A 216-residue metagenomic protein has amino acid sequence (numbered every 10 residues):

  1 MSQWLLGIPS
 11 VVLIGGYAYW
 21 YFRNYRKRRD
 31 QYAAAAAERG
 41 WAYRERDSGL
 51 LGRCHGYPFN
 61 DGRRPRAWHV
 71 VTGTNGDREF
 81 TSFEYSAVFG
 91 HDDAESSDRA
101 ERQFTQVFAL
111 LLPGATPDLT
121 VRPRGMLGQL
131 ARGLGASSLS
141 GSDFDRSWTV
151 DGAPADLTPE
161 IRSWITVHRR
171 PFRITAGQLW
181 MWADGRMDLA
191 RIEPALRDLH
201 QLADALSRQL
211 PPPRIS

Functional and structural regions predicted by a protein language model:
M1-Y25: Alpha-helical transmembrane spans
Y17-R39: Transmembrane-cytosolic junction motif
Q31-A33, A37-G52, P58-S216: Charged, low-complexity intrinsically disordered regions
